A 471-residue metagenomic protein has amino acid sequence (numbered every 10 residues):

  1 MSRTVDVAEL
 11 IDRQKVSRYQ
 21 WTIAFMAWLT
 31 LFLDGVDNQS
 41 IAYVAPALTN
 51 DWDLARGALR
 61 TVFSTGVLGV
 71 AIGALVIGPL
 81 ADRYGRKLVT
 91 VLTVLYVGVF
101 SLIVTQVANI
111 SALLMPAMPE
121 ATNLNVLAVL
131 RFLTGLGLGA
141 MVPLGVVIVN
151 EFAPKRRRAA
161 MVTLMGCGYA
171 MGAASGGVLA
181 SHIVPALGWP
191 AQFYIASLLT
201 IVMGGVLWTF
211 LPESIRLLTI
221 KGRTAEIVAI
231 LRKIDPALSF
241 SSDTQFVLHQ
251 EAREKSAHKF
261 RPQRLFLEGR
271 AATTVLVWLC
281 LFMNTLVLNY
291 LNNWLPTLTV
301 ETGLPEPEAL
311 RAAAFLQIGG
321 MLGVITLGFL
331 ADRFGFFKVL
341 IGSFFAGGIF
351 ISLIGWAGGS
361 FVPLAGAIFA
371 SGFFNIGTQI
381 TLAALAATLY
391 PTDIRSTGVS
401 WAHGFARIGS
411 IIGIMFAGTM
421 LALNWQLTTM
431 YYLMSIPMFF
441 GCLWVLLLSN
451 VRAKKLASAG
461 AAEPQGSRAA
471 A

Functional and structural regions predicted by a protein language model:
M1-R13, F210-G269, S458-A471: Intracellular cytosolic loops and amphipathic helices of Major Facilitator Superfamily
M1-V36: Cytosolic juxtamembrane N-terminal segment immediately preceding the first transmembrane helix of multi-pass
T22-R56, L288-P296: Extracytoplasmic
I41-A42, F266-I325: Extracytoplasmic gate region of multi-pass secondary transporters
I72-A112, P116-P119: Conserved MFS/SLC helix-loop-helix module at the cytosolic interface between two early adjacent transmembrane helices
R157-P185, L199-T200, H403-G413: Glycine-rich segments within core transmembrane alpha-helices of 12-TM secondary carriers
P185-L198, L421-I436: A membrane-interface helix-boundary motif in multi-pass transporters
